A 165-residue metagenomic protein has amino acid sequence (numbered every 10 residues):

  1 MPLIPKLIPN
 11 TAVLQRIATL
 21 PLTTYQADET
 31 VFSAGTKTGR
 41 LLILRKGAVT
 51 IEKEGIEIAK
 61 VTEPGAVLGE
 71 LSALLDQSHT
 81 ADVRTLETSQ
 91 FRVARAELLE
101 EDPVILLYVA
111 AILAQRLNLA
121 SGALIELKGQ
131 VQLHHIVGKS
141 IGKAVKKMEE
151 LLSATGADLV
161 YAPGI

Functional and structural regions predicted by a protein language model:
M1-E29: Cyclic nucleotide-binding regulatory module and flanking cytosolic helices
A18, A59-N118: Cyclic-nucleotide recognition modules
P21-T36, V61-P64: Conserved short histidine dyad/triad with adjacent acidic residue
T30, A48-E52, Q90-F91: Short beta-strand segments in beta-sandwich/barrel cores
G39-G55, P64-A66: Glycine- and acidic-residue-biased ligand/ion/polar-headgroup-sensing regions
I56, A123-E126: Structured alpha-helical
L117, L124, V131-H134, G138: Heptad-repeat positions
L133-I165: Phosphate-/nucleic-acid-contacting segments
